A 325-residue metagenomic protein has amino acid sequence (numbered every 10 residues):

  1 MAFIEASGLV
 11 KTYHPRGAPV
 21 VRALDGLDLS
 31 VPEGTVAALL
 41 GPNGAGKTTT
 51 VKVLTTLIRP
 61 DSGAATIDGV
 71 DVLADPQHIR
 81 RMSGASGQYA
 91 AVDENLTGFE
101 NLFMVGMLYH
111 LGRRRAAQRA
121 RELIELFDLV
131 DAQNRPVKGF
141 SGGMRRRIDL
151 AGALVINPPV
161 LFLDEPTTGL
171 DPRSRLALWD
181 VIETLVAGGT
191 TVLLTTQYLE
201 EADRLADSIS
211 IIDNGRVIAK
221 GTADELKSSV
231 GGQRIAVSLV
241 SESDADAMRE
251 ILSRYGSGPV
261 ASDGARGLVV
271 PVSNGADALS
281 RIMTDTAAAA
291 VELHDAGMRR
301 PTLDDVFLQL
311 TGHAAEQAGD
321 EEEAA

Functional and structural regions predicted by a protein language model:
M1-F3, T12-G26, P76: A short, flexible loop at the N-terminus of ABC-type nucleotide-binding domains that lies
P42-G46: Walker A (P-loop) phosphate-binding loop of ABC-type ATPase nucleotide-binding domains
G63-A74, I79: Conserved ABC transporter NBD signature motif
F103, M107, R114-A132: Conserved ABC ATPase "signature" region
L161-D164: Catalytic Walker B motif of ABC-type/P-loop ATPase nucleotide-binding domains
D180-S273: ABC transporter nucleotide-binding domain
